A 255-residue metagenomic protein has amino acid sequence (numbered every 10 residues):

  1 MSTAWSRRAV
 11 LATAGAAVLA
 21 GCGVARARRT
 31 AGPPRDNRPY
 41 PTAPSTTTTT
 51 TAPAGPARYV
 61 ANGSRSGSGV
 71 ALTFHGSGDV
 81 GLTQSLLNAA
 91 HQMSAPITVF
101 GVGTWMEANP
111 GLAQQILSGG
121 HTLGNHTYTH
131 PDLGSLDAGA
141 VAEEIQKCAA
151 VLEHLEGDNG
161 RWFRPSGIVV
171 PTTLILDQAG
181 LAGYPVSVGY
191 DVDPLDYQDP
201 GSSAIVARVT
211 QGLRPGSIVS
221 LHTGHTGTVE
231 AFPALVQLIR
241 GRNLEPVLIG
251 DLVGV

Functional and structural regions predicted by a protein language model:
M1-A17: N-terminal secretory signal peptides and thylakoid transit peptides that target proteins across membranes
S6, S66-G67, M93, G119 (+3 more regions): Residue-level preference for short coil/turn positions at secondary-structure junctions
G23-V24: Bacterial signal peptide processing site
P34-T46, A52-S66, M93, M106-A108 (+1 more regions): C-terminal domain-boundary segment and adjacent tail
A52-L136, A140-K147, V151: Active-site beta->alpha N-cap acidic-glycine motif
S85, E107, P131-E245, G250-V255: Catalytic domains of cell-wall/extracellular-matrix polysaccharide-remodeling enzymes, centered on de-N-acetylation
